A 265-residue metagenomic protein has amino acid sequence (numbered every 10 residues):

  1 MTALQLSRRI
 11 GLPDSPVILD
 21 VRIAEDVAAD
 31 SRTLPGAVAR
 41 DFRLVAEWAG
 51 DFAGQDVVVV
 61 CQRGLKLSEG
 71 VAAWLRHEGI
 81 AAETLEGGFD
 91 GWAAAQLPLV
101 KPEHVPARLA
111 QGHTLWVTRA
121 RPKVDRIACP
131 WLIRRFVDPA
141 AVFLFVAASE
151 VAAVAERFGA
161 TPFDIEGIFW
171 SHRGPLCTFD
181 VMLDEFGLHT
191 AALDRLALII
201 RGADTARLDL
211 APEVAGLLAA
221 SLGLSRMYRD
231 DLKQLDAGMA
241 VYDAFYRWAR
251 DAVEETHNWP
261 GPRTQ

Functional and structural regions predicted by a protein language model:
M1-A29, K101-C129, R135, N258-P262: Flexible, polar/low-complexity N-terminal or interdomain linker segments that lie immediately upstream of folded
P16, V57, A82-E83, A141-F143: Hydrophobic anchor at the start of a short beta-strand that flanks the dinucleotide cofactor-binding loop
A28-P35, A49-D51, A153-R157: Short loop/helix-cap segments at secondary-structure boundaries that form the rim of catalytic
A39-D41: Short acidic-hydrophobic, aromatic-tinged amphipathic segments that line or gate anion-handling sites
V45, A49-G91: Catalytic cysteine-centered active loop of the rhodanese-like fold, especially the PTP/DSP P-loop
G88-V100, P106: Long, charge-dense
L109-R121, D125-Y242, Y246-R263: Extended, well-folded catalytic/binding cores that form a central cleft or groove in large enzyme and scaffold domains
